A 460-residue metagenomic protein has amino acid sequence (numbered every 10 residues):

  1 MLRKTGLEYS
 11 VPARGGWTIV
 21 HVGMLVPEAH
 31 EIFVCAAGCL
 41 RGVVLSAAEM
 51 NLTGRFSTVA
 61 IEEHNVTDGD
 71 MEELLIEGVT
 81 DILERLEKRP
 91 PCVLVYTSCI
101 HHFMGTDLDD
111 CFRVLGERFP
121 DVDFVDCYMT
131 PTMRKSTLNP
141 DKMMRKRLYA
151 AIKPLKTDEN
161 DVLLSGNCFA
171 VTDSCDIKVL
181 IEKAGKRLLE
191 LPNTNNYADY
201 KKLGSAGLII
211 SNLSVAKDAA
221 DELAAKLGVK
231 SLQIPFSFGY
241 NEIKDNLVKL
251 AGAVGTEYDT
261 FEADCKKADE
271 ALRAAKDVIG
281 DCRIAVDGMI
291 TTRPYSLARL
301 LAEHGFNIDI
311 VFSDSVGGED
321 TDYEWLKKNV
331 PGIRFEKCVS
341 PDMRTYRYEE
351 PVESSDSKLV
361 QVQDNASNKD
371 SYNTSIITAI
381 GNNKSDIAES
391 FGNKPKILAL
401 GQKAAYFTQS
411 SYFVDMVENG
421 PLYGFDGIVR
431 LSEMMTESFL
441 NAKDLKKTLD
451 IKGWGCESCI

Functional and structural regions predicted by a protein language model:
M1-I460: An N-terminal assembly and electron-transfer interface module characteristic of large anaerobic redox and radical
